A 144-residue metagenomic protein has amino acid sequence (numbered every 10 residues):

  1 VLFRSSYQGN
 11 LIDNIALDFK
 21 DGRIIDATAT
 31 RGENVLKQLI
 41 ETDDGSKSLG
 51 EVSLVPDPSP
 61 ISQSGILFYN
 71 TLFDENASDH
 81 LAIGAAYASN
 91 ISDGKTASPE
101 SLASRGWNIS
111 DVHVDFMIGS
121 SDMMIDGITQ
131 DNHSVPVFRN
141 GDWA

Functional and structural regions predicted by a protein language model:
S6-N10: Short loop/turn motifs at secondary-structure junctions and domain boundaries
D13-T28: Active-site and channel-lining beta-strand-loop segments that bind or position nucleotide-derived/phosphorylated
D26-K95: Dual-mode signal for accessory low-complexity, basic/Gly-rich regions
E100-A144: Extended hydrophobic packing segments that form well-structured cores
